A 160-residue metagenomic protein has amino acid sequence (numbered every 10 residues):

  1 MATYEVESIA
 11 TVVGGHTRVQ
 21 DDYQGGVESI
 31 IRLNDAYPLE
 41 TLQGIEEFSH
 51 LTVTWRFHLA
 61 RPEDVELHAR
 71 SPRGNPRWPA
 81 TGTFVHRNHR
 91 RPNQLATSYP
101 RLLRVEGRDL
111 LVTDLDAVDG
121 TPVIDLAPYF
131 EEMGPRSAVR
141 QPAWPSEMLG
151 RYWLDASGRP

Functional and structural regions predicted by a protein language model:
M1-Y99, L103-P160: Glycine-rich, low-complexity intrinsically disordered segments
